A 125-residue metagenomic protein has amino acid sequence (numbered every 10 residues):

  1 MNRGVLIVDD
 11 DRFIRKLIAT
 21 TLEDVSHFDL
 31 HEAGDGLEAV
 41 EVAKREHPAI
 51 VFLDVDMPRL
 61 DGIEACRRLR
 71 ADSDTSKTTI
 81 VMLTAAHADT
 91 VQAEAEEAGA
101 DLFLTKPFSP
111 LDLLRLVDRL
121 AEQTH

Functional and structural regions predicted by a protein language model:
R12-H31: Two-component/phosphorelay signaling modules centered on CheY-like receiver
A33-L37, P110: Conserved Asp/Asn-Gly motif in the active-site loop of CheY-like receiver
E46-F52: Active-site beta3 strand of CheY-like receiver
M57: Receiver (REC) domain active-site loop signature in two-component systems and cognate sites in sensor histidine kinases
F108-V117: C-terminal output helix
